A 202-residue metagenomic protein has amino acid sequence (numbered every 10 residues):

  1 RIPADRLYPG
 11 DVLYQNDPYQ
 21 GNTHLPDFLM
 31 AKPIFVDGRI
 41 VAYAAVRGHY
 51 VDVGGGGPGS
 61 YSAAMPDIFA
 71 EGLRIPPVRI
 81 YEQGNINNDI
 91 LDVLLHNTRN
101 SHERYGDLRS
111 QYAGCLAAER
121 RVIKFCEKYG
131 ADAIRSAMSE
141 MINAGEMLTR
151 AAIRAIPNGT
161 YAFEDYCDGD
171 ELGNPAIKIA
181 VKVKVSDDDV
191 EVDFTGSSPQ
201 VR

Functional and structural regions predicted by a protein language model:
R1-D17: Regulatory sensory and allosteric helical modules in signal-transduction proteins and certain transcription factors
L13-N16, T23-P33: Glycine-rich, Trp-frequent "lid" loop and neighboring beta-strands that shape and gate the flavin cofactor pocket
Q20-H24, Y50-G54, E82, G169-N174 (+2 more regions): Flexible loop/turn segments at secondary-structure boundaries
D27-D37, A45, V183: A short, hydrophobic, proline-anchored segment that marks a local hinge/packing element in signaling and regulatory
I40-R99, Q200-V201: Gly/Pro-rich active-site capping loops and adjacent beta-alpha segments that organize cofactor/substrate pockets
R74-L148: N-terminal leader/propeptide and maturation segments of large enzyme subunits in energy/redox metabolism and hydrolases
R120-P199: Accessory "access/gating" subregions that flank catalytic or transport cores
